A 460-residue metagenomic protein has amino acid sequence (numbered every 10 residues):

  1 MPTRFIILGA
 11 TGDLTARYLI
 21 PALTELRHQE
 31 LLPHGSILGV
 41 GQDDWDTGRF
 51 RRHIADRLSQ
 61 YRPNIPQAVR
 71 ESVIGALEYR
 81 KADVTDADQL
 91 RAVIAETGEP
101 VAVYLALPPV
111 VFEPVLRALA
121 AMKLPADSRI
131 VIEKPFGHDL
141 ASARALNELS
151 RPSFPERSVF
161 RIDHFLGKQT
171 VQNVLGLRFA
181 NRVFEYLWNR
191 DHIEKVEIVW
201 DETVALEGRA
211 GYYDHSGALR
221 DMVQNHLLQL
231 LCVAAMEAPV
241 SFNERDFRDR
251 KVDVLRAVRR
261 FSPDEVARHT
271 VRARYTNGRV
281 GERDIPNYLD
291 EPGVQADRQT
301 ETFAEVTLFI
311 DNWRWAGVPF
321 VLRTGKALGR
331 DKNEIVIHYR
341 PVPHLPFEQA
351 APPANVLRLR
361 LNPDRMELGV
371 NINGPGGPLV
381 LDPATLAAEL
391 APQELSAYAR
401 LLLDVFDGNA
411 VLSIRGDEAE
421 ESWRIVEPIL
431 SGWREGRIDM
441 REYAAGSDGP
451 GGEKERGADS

Functional and structural regions predicted by a protein language model:
M1-V131, F136-S460: Secretory/organelle targeting and membrane-embedding segments
